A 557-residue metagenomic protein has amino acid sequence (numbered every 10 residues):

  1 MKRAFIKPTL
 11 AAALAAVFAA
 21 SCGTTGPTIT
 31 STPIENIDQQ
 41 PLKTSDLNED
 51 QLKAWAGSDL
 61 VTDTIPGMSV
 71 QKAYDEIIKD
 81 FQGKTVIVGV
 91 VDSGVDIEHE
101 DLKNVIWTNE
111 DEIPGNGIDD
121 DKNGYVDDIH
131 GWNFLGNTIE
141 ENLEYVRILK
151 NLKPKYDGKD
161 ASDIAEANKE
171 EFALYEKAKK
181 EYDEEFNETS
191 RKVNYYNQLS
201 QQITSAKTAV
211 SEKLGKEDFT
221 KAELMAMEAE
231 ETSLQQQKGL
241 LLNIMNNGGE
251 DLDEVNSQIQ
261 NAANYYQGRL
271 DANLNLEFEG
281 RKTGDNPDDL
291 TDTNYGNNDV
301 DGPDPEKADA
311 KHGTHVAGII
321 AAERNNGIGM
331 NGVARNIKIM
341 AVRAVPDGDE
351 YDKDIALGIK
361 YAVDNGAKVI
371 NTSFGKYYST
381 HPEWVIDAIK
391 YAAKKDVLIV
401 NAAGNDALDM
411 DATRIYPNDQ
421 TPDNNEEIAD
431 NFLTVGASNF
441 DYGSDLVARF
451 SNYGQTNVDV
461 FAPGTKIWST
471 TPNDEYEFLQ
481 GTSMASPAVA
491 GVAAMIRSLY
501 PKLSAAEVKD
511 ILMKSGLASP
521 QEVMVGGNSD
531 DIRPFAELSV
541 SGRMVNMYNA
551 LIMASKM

Functional and structural regions predicted by a protein language model:
K2-T9: Bacterial N-terminal signal peptides that target proteins for export
F18-S21: C-terminal motif of bacterial Sec signal peptides marking the signal peptidase cleavage site
G23-Q40: Short, low-complexity, disordered segments immediately C-terminal to signal peptides in bacterial exported proteins
G26, T30, V363-N365, V369-F374 (+3 more regions): C-terminal subdomain of the subtilisin-like protease fold in secreted/lumenal serine endopeptidases
Y74-Q82, A308-A310, N331-A334, E350-N371 (+5 more regions): Mature extracellular/periplasmic domains of secretome proteins
D75-V88, V95-T293, N297-Y351, E427-F432 (+2 more regions): Subtilisin-like serine protease catalytic core
D92, G404, G481: Active-site glycine-centered loops adjacent to acidic/histidine catalytic or metal-binding residues that shape
G280, G284-D285, V397, N418-S498 (+2 more regions): Extracellular S/T/G-rich loop segment that most often corresponds to the catalytic His/Ser-adjacent loop
